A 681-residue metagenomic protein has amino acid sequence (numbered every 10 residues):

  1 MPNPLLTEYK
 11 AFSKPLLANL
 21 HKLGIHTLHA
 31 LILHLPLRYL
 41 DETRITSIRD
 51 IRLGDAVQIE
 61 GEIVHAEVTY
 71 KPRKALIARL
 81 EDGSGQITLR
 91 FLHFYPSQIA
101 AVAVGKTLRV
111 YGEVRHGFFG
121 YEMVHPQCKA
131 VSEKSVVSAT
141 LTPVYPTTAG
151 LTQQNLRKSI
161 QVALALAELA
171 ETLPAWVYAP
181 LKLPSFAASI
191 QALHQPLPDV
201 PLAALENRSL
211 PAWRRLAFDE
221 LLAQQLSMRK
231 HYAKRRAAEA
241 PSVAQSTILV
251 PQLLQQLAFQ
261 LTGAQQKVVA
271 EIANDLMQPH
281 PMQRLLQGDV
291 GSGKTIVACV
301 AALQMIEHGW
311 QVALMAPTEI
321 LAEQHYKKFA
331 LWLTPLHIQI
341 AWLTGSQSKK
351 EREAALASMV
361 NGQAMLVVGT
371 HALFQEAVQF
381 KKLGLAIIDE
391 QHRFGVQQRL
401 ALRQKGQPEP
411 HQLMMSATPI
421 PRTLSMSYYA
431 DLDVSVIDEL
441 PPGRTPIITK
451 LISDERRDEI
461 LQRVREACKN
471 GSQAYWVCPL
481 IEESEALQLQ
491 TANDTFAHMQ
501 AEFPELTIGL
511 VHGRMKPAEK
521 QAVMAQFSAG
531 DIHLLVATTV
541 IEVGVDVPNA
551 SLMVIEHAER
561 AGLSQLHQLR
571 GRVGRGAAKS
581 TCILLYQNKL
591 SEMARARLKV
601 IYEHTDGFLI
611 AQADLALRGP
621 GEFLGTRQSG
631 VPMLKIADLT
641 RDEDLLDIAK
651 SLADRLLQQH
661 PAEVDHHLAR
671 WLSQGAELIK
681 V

Functional and structural regions predicted by a protein language model:
M1-R49: Compact, charge-rich alpha-helical regulatory domains located at protein termini
E8, P15-N19, T27, A240-L286: Conserved pre-motif I regulatory segment
I48-I59, W213: Short, glycine/small-residue-enriched coil/turn segments at secondary-structure junctions
E62, E113-V114, S227, A558 (+1 more regions): Short, surface-exposed secondary-structure boundary micro-motifs
T69-Q256, T626: Upstream accessory/linker segments immediately N-terminal to the RecA-like ATPase cores of bacterial MutS and a subset
P281-K599, Q659-E663, V681: Inter-lobe coupling/hinge segments of SF2-like helicase ATPases
A577, K589-V681: C-terminal accessory region of SF2 helicases/translocases
